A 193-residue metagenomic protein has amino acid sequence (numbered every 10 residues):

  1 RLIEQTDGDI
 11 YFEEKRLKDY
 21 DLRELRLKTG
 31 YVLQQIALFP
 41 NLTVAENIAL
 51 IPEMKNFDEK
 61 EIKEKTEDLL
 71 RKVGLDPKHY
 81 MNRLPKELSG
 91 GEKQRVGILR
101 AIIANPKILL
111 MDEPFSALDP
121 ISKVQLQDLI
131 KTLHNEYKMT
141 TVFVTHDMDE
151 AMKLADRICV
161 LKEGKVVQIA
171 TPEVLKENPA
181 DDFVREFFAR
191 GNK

Functional and structural regions predicted by a protein language model:
G8-R16, L25: Conserved ABC transporter NBD signature motif
A45-E53, K63, E67: Short helical segment in ABC ATPase nucleotide-binding domains corresponding to the A-loop/adjacent helical element
R83-L88, E92: Conserved ABC ATPase signature
N105: Conserved catalytic motifs of ABC-family nucleotide-binding domains
L109-D112: Catalytic Walker B motif of ABC-type/P-loop ATPase nucleotide-binding domains
I169-A170, N178: ABC ATPase "signature
